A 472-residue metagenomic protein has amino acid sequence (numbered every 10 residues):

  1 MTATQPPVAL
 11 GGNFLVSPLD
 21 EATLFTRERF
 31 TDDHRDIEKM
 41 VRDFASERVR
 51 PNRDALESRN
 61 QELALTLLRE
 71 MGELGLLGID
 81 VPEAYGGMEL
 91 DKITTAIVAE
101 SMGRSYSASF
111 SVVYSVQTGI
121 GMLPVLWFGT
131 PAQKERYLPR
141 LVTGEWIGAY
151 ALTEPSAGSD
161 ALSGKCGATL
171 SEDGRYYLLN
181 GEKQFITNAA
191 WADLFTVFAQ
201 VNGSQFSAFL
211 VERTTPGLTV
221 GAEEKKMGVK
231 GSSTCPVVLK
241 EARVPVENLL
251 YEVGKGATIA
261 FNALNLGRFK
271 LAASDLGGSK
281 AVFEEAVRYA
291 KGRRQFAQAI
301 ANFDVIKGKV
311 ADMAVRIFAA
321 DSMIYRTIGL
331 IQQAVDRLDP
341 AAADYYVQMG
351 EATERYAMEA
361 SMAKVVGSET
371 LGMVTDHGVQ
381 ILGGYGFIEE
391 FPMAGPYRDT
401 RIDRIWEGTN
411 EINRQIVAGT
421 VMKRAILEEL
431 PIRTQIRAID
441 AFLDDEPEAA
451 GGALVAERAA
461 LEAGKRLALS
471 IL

Functional and structural regions predicted by a protein language model:
M1-S115, F128, A132-R136, R140 (+5 more regions): Amphipathic, small/basic residue-rich leader segments at the start of a protein or domain
T2-A3, A9-G11, D43, E47 (+4 more regions): Alpha-helix capping/hinge segments and adjacent helical runs
R27-F30, T219-D321, S361, I402-W406 (+1 more regions): Glycine-rich beta->alpha junctions and the first turn(s) of the following alpha-helix
R50-S58, Q295, F318-V366, V379-L382: C-terminal helix-coil-helix/basic helical segment that borders enzyme active sites and/or dimer interfaces and provides
G144-L152: A short, Trp-centered hydrophobic/proline-enriched beta-strand micro-motif
A157-G158, Q184-A190, L266, I402-E407: Glycine-rich phosphate/pyrophosphate-binding beta-alpha loops
C166-L170: A structural signal for short hydrophobic beta-strand segments in well-ordered beta-sheet cores
R175-V220: A short core secondary-structure module
